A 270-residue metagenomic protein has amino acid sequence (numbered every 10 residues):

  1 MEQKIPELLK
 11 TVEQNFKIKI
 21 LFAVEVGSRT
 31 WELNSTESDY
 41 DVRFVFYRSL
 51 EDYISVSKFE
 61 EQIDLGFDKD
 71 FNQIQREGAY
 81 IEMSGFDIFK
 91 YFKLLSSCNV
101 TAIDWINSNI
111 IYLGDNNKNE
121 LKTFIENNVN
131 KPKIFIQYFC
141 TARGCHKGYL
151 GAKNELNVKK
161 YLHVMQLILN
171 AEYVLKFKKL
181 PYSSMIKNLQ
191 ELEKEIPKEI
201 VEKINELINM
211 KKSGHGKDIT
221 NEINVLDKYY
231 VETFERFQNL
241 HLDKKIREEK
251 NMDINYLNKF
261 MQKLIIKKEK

Functional and structural regions predicted by a protein language model:
M1-I20, V24-E37, R43-D104: Metal-dependent nucleotidyltransferase catalytic core
S49-L50, S96-N99, G114-D115, N157 (+2 more regions): Alpha-helix initiation/capping motif
I74-E77, I88, N107-N109, C145-A152: Short acidic (Asp/Glu) patches
S84-K131: Glycogenin-like
L95, I168-L175, L264, K268: Generic structural signal for hydrophobic core residues of well-folded globular domains
N116-E249: Conserved nucleotidyltransferase catalytic core and NTase-mimicking acidic/glycine-rich helix/loop elements in nucleic
K245-K270: Acidic, carboxylate-rich catalytic segments that either coordinate divalent cations
